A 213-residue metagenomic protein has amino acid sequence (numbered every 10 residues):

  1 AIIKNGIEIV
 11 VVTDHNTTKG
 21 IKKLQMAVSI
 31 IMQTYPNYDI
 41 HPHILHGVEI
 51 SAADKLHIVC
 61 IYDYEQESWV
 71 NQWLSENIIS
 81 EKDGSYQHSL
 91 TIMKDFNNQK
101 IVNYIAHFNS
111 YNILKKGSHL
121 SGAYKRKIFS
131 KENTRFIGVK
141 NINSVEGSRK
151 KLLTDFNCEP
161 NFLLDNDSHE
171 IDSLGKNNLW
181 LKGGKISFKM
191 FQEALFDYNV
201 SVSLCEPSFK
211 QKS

Functional and structural regions predicted by a protein language model:
A1-N5, M93-F96: Generic structural signal for hydrophobic
I2-N16, V102-Y104: Divalent metal-dependent hydrolysis catalytic cores, especially in the metallo-beta-lactamase
N16, E49-S51, N109, N143 (+1 more regions): Catalytic metal-binding/acid-base residues of hydrolase active sites
I21-R135: Extended substrate/RNA-proximal surfaces in nucleic-acid metabolism proteins
G122-R126, S144-T154: A short, acidic, amphipathic alpha-helical segment used as a generic capping/interface helix at domain edges
E159-K176: Short acidic/histidine-rich active-site segments
S173-M190: Conserved glycine-bearing catalytic or ligand-binding loops at nucleotide- and phosphate-handling centers of large
D197-S213: N-terminal pre-Walker A segment at the start of P-loop NTPase domains
